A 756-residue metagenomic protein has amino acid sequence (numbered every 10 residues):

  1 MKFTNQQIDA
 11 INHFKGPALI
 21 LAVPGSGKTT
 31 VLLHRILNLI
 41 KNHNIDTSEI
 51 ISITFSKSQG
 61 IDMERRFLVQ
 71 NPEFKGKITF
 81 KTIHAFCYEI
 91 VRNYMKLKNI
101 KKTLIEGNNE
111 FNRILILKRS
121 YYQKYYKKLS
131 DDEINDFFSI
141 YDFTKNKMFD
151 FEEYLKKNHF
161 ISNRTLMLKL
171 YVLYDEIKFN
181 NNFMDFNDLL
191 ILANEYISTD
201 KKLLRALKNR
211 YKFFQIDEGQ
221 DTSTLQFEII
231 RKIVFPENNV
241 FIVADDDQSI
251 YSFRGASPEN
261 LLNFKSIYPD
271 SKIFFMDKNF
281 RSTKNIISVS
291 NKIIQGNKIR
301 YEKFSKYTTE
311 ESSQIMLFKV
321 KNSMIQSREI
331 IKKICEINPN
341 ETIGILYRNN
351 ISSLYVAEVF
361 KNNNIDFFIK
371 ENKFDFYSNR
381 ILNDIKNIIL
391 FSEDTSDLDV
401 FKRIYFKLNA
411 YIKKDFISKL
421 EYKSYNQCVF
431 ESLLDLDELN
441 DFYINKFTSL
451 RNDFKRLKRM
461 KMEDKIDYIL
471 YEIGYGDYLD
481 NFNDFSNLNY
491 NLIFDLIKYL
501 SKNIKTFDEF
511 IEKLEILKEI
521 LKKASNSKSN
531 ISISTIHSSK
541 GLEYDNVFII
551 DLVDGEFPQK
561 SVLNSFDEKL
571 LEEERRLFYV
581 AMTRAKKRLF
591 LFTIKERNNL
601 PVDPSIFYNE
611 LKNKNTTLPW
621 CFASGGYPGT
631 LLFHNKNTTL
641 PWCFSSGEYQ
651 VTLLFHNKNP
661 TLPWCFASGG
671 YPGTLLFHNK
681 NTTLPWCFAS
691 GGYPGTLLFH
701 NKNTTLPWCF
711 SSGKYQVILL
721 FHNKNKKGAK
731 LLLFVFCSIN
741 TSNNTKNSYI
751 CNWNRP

Functional and structural regions predicted by a protein language model:
M1-D62, T224-F241, D246-T395, I531 (+2 more regions): Conserved motor-region signature of P-loop NTPase helicases/translocases
P17, V23-S26, L37-L192, N209 (+3 more regions): A basic/glycine-biased coupling hinge at the interface between accessory DNA-binding modules
K81-E89, Q215-E218, V243, L408 (+3 more regions): Conserved helicase core region in the C-terminal RecA-like lobe
T199-K212, F235: Short basic/glycine-enriched coil/helix segment immediately N-terminal to the Walker B
F360, V553-P619, G626, K636 (+1 more regions): Accessory/regulatory regions of helicases
K402-S424: Helix-hairpin-helix
L434-S538, L542-E543, Q559: Accessory C-terminal helicase-associated subdomains
N613-L720: Thr-biased low-complexity repeat/linker tracts and other Thr-enriched repetitive architectures
